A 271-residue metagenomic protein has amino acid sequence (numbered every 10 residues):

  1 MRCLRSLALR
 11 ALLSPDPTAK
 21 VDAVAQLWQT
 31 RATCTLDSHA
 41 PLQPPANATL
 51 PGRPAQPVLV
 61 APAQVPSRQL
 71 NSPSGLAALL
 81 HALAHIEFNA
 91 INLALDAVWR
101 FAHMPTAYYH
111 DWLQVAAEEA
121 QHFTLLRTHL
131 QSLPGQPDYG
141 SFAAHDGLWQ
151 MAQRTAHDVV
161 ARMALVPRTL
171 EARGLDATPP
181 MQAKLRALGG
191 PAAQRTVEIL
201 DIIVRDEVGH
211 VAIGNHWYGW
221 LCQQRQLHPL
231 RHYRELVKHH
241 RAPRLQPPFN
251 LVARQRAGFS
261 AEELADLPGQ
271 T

Functional and structural regions predicted by a protein language model:
M1-T271: Non-heme di-metal
